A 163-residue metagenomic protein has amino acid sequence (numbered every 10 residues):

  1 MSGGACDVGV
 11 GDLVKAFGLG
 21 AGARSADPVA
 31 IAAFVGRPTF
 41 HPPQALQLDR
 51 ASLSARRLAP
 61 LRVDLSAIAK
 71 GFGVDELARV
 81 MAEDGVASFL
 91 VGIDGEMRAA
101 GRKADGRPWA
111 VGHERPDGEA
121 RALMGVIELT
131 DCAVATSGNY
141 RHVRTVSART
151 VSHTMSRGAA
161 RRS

Functional and structural regions predicted by a protein language model:
M1-S163: Mature catalytic core of soluble alpha/beta enzymes
